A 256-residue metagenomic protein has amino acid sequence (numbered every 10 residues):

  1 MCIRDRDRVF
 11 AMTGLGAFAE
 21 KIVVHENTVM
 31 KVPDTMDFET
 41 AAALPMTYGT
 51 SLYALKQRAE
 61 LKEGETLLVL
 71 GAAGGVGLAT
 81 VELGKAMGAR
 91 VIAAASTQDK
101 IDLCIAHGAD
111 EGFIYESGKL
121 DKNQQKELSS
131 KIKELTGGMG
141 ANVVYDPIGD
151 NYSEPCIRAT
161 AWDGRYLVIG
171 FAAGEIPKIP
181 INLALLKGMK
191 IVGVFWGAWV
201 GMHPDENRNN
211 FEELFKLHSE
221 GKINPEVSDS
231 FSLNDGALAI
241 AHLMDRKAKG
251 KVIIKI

Functional and structural regions predicted by a protein language model:
M1-R6: Conserved small/polar residues in nucleotide/adenosyl-binding loops
R8-G71, L120: NAD(P)H dinucleotide-binding glycine-rich loop of Rossmann-like/cofactor-binding domains, especially the beta1-alpha1
A17-E20, S96-L103, I176-I181: Short, glycine/polar-rich helix-capping loops at beta-to-alpha or helix-loop-helix junctions that flank or form
Y48, G71-L78, D150: Glycine-rich NAD(P) Rossmann-fold beta1-alpha1 loop
E63-G64, A141, D163: Phosphate-coordination loops involved in phosphoryl transfer and adenosine-cofactor binding
V69, A86-Y152, D205-N209: Adenosine-nucleotide cofactor-binding segment
M87, C104, N151-I223, K255-I256: Glycine-rich phosphate-binding loop and adjacent beta-alpha segment of Rossmann(oid) nucleotide-cofactor-binding
F215, E220-D229, A237-I256: C-terminal capping/lid region of NAD(P)-dependent oxidoreductase domains
